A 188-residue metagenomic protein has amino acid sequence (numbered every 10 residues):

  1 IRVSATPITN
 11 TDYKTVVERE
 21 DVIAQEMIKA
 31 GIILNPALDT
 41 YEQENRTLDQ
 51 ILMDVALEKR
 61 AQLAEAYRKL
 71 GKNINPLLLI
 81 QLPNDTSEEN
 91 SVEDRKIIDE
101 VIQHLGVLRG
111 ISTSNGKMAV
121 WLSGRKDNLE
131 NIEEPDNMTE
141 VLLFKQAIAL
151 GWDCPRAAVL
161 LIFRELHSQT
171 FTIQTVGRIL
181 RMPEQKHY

Functional and structural regions predicted by a protein language model:
I1, A5, A56-A66, K145-A147 (+1 more regions): Short alpha-helical segments and helix-capping/turn motifs at coil-helix boundaries
I1-D12, E26: Conserved helicase ATPase motor motifs in RecA-like P-loop NTPase domains
R2, L77-I80, A119-V120, L143 (+1 more regions): Structural recognition of the beta-strand scaffold that forms the well-ordered cores of secreted hydrolase catalytic
V3, K59, V101-H104, F163 (+1 more regions): Generic, well-ordered alpha-helical scaffold segments in large soluble proteins
T6-N10, T40, N84-S87, I148-L150 (+2 more regions): Conserved nucleotide-binding/hydrolysis micro-motifs of P-loop NTPases
T9, A24-Q25, G71-K72, E134-N137 (+1 more regions): Conserved catalytic network of the ASCE P-loop NTPase/AAA+ motor domain
D12-L122: Conserved interdomain linker/interface between the two RecA-like ATPase lobes of SF2 helicase motors
G124-Y188: Conserved RecA-like P-loop NTPase helicase motor core
